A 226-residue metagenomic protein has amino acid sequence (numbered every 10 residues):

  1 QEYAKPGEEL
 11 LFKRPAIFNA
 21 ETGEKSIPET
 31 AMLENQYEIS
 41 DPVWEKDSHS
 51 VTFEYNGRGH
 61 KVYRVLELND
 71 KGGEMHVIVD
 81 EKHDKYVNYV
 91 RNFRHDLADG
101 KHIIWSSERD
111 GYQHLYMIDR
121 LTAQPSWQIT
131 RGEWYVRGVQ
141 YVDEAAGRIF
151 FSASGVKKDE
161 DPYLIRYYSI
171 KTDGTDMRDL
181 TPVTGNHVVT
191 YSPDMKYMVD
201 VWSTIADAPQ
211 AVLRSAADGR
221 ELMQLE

Functional and structural regions predicted by a protein language model:
Q1-P209, L213-S215: Beta-propeller folds
D218-G219: Terminal and linker regions of secretory-pathway proteins
L222-E226: N-terminal cap/lid segment of alpha/beta-hydrolase-fold proteins
